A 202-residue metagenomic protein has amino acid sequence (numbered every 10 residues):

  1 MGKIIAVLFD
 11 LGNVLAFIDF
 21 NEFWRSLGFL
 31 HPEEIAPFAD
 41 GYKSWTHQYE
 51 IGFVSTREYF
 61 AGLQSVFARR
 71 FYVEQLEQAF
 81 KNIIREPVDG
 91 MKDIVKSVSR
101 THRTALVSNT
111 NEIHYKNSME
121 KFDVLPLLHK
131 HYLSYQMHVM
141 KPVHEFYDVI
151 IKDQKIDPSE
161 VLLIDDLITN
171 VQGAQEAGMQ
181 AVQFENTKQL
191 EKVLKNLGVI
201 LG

Functional and structural regions predicted by a protein language model:
M1-G41, E176-A177, K192: Active-site neighborhood of HAD-like aspartate-dependent phosphohydrolases
M1-I4, N111-E112, K116-G202: Asp-based, Mg2+/Mn2+-dependent phosphohydrolase catalytic module
A6, R57, E74-A105, K116 (+2 more regions): Short, acidic loop-to-helix structural element flanking the phosphoryl-transfer center in phosphate-processing enzymes
D10-N13, G52, V98, L106 (+2 more regions): Generic structural signal for small/hydrophobic residues in well-ordered secondary structure, especially within
E22, S44, E58, G62 (+6 more regions): Alpha-helical elements of Rossmann-like donor-binding domains used by nucleotide-donor carbohydrate transfer enzymes
W24, Y42, F60-Q64, F80 (+1 more regions): Hydrophobic alpha-helical core bundles mediating ligand binding, dimerization, or RNAP-core interactions
F29-G41, A68-Q78, V199-G202: Short, surface-exposed acidic
H47-E77: A metal-dependent, Asp-based hydrolase signature
